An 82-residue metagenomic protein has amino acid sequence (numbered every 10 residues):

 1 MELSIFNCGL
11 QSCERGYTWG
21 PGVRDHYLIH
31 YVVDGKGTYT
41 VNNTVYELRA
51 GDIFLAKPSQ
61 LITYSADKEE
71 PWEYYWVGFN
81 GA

Functional and structural regions predicted by a protein language model:
E2-A82: N-terminal regulatory/effector-sensing and dimerization cores that precede helix-turn-helix DNA-binding domains
